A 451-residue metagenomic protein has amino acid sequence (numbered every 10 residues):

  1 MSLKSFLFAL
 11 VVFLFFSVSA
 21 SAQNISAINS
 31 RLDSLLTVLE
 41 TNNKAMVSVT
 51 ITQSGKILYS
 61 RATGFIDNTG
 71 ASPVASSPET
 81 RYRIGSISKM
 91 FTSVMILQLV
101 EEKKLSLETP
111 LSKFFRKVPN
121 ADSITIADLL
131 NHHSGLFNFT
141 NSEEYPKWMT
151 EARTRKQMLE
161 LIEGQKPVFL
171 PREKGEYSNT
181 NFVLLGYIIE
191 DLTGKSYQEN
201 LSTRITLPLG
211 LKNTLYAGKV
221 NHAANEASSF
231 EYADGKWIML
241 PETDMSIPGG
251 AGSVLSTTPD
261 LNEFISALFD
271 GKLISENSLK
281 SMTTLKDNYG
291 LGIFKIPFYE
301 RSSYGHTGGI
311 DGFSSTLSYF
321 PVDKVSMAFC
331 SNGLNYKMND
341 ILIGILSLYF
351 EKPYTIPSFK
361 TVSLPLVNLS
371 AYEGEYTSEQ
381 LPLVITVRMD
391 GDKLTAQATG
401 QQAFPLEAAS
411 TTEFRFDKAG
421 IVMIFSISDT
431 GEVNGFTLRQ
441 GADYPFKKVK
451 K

Functional and structural regions predicted by a protein language model:
M1-A27: Bacterial Sec-dependent N-terminal signal peptides
Q23-A62, E190-T193, E199-T203, L207 (+1 more regions): Catalytic loop of the DD-peptidase/beta-lactamase superfamily, centered on the K-T-G motif and neighboring
I25-N29, K44-A45, R81-K89, K104 (+10 more regions): Solvent-exposed, acidic/flexible segments
R31, V38-V49, G70-N131, F169-T180 (+2 more regions): Short active-site loop at a secondary-structure junction that contains or immediately precedes the catalytic residue(s)
R61-S72, M158-E160, F230-W237: Acidic-glycine-rich active-site phosphate/pyrophosphate-binding loop
D67-S77, K337-G344: A short, polar/charged loop-to-alpha-helix boundary motif
E79-R81, N141-A223, L240-E242, S246-N262: Catalytic-site signature segments of enzymes, centered on catalytic residues
R83-I87, L99-S142, G164, D191-S229 (+1 more regions): Active-site helix/loop module of the DD-peptidase/beta-lactamase fold, centered on the serine-lysine SxxK catalytic
